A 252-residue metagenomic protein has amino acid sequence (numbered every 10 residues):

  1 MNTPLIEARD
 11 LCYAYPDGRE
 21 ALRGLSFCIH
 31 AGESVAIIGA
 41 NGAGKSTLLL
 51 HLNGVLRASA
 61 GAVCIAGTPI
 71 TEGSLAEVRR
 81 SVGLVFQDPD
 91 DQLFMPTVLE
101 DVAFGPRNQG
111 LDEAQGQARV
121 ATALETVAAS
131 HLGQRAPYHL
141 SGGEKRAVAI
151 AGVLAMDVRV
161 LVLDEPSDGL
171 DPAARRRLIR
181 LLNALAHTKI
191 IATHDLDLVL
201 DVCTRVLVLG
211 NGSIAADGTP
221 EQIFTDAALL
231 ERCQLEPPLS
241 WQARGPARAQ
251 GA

Functional and structural regions predicted by a protein language model:
I38-A40: The feature captures the beta-strand-to-loop junction immediately N-terminal to the Walker
N53: Helix-to-loop junction immediately C-terminal to a conserved catalytic motif
A114-L132: Conserved ABC ATPase "signature" region
A136-L140, E144: Conserved ABC ATPase signature
T193-H194: H-loop/switch region of ABC-family ATPase nucleotide-binding domains
V199-D201: A short, surface-exposed alpha-helical micro-motif characterized by mixed small hydrophobic and charged/polar residues
S213-E236: Conserved beta-strand-loop-alpha-helix hinge in the C-terminal portion of ABC ATPase nucleotide-binding domains
